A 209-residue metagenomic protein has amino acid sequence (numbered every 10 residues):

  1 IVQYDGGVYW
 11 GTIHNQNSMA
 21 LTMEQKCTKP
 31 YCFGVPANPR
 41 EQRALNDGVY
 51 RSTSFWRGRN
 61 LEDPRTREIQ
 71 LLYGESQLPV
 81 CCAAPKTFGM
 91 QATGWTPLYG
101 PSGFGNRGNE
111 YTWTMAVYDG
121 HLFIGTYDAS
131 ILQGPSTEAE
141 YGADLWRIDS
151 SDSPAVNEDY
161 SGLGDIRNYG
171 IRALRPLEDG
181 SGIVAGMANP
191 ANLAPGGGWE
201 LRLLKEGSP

Functional and structural regions predicted by a protein language model:
I1-Q3, N15, Q42-T53, P85-D119 (+1 more regions): Signature of short aromatic-glycine-proline-rich micro-motifs recurring in repeat-based ectodomains
G7, G11-T12, E24, I69-L72 (+4 more regions): Extended non-catalytic domains of envelope/secretory-pathway proteins
G7, H14-Q16, L61, D128-S130 (+1 more regions): Residue-level signature of beta-propeller blades and closely related beta-rich strand-turn architectures in secreted
N17-L21, V80-C82, I131-G134, A191-A194: Short catalytic/ligand-binding loop motif for oxyanion handling, primarily in non-cytosolic enzymes, centered on
M23-P64, S136-D152, G196-S208: Beta-propeller blade signature
L61-R107, S153-I166: Surface-exposed loop and turn segments in beta-propeller and other repeat-based domains that flank or scaffold
Y118, F123, I171-S208: Blade-level signature of beta-propeller repeat domains, shared across WD40, Kelch, NHL, RCC1 and BNR/Asp-box propellers
P135-E138, G142-I183: Ankyrin-repeat and related helical/solenoid repeat scaffolds used for protein-protein interactions
